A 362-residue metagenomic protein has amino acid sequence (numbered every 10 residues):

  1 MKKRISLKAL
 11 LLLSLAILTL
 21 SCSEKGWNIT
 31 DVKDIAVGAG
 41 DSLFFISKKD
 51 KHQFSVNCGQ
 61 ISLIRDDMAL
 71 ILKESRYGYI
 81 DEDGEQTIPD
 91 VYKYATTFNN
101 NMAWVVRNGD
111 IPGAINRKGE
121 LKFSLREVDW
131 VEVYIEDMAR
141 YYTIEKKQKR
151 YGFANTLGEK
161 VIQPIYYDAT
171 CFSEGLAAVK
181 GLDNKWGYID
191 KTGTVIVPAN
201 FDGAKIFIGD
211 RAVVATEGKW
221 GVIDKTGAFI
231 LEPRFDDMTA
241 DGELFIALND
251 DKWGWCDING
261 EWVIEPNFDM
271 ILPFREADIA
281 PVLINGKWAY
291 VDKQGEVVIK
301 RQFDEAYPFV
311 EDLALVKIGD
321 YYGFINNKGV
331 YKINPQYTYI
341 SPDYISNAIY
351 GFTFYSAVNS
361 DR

Functional and structural regions predicted by a protein language model:
K2-L11: Bacterial N-terminal signal peptides that target proteins for export
L10-T19: Bacterial N-terminal signal peptides
S23-R362: Residue-level detector of conserved, function-critical positions
